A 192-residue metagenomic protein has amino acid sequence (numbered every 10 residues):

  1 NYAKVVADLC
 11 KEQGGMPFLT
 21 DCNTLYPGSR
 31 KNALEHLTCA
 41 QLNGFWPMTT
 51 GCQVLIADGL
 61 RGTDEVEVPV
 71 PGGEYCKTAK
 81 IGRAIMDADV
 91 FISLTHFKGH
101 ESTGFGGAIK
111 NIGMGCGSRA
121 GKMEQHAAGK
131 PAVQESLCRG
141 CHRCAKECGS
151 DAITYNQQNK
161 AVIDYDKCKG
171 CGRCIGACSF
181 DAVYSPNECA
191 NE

Functional and structural regions predicted by a protein language model:
N1-E192: N-terminal and secondary-structure boundary signal
